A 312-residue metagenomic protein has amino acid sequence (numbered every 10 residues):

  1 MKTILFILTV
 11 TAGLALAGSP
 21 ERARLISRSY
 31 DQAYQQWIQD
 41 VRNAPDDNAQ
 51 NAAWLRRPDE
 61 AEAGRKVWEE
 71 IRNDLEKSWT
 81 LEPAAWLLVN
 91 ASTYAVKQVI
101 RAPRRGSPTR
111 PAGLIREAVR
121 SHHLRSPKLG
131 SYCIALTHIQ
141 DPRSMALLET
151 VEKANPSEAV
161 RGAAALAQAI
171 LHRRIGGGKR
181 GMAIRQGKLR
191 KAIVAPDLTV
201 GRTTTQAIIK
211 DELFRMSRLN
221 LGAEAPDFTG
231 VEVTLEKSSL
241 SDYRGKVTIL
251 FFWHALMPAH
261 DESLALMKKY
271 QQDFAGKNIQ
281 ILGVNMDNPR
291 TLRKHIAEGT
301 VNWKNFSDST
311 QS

Functional and structural regions predicted by a protein language model:
L8-A17: Hydrophobic h-region of N-terminal signal peptides that target proteins for export in Gram-negative bacteria
A17-L87, A91-Q98, P103-P127: N-terminal alpha-helical interaction modules that lie
D31, Q35, L87-V96, I134-H138 (+4 more regions): Specific register positions within alpha-helical solenoid repeats of the TPR/Sel1-like families, i.e., one
N73-T80, N90-G130, A135-P142, V151-G162 (+2 more regions): Short solvent-exposed coil/turn linkers within tandem alpha-helical repeat scaffolds
A84, L129-C133, L148, A165 (+1 more regions): TPR repeat positional signature
A183-E232, S241-R244, K294-A297: N-proximal helix/coil linker or "cap" segments that precede and/or mark the start of modular domains
T229-V231, P289, R293-S312: Short, internal strand/loop/helix patches that form the active-site neighborhood or redox-interaction surface
R244, I249-Q272: Conserved redox-active cysteine motifs that mediate thiol-disulfide chemistry, especially di-cysteine Cys-X(1-2)-Cys
